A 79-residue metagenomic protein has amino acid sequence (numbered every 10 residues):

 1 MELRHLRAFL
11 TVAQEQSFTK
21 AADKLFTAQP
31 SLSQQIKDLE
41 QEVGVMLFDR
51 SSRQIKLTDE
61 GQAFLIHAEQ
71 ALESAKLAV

Functional and structural regions predicted by a protein language model:
E2-H5, Q29, G61: The N-cap/first-turn positions of alpha helices within or immediately adjacent to helix-turn-helix DNA-binding domains
A8-V12, F64: Short alpha-helical "packing" element that flanks the helix-turn-helix/winged-helix DNA-binding module
V12-A28: Short helix-boundary/capping micro-motifs
K24-L25, I36, V43, F64: Core residues of bacterial helix-turn-helix
E40-L57: A short LG(V/I)-centered, amphipathic sequence patch enriched for acidic residue(s) preceding the LG motif
E42-V43, F64-V79: Alpha-helical linker/hinge and terminal dimerization helices associated with HTH transcriptional regulators
